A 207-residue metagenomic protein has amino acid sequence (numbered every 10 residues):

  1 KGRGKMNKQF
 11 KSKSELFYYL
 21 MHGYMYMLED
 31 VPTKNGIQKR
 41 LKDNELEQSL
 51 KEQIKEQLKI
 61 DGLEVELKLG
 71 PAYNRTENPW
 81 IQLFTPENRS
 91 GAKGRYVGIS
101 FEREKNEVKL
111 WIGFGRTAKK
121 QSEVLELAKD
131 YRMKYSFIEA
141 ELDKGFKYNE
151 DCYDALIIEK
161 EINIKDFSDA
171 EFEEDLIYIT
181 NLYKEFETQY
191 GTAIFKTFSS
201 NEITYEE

Functional and structural regions predicted by a protein language model:
K1-K5: Short, Lys/Arg-enriched N-terminal segments with co-localized hydrophobic residues within the first ~10-30 amino acids
N7-V31, D43, N149-Y205: Long, solvent-exposed, polar/charged low-complexity segments
S12-E15, Y19-G23, M27, G36 (+4 more regions): Extended amphipathic coiled-coil helices
N35-L67, E207: Acidic-basic catalytic patches of nuclease active cores, encompassing PD-(D/E)XK and other metal-cofactor nuclease
Q38, E102-Y153: Compact, glycine/acidic-enriched structural inserts
I60-I99: Amphipathic, interaction-prone secondary-structure segments
W80-Q82, Y96-S100, K109-G113, A155-E159: Ordered hydrophobic segments in well-structured contexts
R89-S90, T117-K120, K165: Short acidic, S/G/P-rich loop/turn micro-motifs used as interaction or catalytic elements
